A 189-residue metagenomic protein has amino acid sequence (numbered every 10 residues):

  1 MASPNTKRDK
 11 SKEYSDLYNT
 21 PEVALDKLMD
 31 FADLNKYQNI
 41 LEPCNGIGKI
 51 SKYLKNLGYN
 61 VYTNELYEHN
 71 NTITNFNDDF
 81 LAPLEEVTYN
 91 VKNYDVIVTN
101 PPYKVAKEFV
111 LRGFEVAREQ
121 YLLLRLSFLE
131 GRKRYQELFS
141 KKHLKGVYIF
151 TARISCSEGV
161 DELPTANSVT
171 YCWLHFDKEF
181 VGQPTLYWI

Functional and structural regions predicted by a protein language model:
M1-I189: Class I S-adenosyl-L-methionine-dependent methyltransferase catalytic core
